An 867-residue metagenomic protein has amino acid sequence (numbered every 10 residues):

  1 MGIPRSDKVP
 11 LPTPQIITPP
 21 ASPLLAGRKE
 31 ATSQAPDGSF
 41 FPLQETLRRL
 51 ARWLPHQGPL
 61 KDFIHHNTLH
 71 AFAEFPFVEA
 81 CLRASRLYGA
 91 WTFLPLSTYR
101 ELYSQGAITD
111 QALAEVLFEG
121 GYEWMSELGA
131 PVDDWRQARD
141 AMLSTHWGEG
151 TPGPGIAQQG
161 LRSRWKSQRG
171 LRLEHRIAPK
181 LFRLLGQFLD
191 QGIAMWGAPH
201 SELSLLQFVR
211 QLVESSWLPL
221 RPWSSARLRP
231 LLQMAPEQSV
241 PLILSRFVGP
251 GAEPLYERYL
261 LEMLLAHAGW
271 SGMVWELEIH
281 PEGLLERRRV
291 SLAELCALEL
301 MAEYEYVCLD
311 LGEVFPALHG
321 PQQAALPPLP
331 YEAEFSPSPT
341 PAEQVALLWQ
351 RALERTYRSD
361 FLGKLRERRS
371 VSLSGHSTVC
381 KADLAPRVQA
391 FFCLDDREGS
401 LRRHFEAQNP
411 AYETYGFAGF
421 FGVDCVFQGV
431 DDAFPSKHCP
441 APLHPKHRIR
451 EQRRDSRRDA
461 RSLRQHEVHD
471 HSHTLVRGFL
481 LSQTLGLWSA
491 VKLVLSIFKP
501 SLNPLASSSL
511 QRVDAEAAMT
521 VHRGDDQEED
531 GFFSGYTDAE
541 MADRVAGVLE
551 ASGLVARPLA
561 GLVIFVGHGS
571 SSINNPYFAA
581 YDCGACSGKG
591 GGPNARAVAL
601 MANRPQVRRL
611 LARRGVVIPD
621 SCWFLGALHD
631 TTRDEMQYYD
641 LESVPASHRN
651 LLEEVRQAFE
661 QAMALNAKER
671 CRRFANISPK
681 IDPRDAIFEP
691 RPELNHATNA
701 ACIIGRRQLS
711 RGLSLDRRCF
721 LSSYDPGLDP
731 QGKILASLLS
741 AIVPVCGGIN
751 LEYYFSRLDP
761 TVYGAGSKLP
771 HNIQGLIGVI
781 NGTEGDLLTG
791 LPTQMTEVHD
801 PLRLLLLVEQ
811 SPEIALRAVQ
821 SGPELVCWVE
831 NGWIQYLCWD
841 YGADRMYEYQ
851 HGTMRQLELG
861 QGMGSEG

Functional and structural regions predicted by a protein language model:
P12-R454: Long, charge-dense tracts
P23-S225, P230-Q233, A646-G867: Long, compositionally biased intrinsically disordered regions
L347, R351, F391, D395 (+3 more regions): Hydrophobic alpha-helical scaffolding
E367-K381, L549-L554, G561, D685-P692 (+1 more regions): Generic recognition of flexible, low-complexity loop/linker segments
R387-Q389, G416-A418, L559-L562, N594 (+2 more regions): Structural beta-strand/beta-sheet cores of well-ordered domains, especially the beta-sheet scaffolds that support
L394-S400, F565-I573: Gly/Ser/Thr-rich loops at beta-strand to alpha-helix junctions that form or flank small-molecule/cofactor-binding
P410-A460, T520-L562, G569-E653, S714-L715 (+1 more regions): Catalytic or ion-translocation cores adjacent to nucleophile or general acid/base/metal-coordination motifs in diverse
R453-V555: Active-site cores of enzymes that catalyze phosphoryl transfer or operate on phosphate-rich substrates
